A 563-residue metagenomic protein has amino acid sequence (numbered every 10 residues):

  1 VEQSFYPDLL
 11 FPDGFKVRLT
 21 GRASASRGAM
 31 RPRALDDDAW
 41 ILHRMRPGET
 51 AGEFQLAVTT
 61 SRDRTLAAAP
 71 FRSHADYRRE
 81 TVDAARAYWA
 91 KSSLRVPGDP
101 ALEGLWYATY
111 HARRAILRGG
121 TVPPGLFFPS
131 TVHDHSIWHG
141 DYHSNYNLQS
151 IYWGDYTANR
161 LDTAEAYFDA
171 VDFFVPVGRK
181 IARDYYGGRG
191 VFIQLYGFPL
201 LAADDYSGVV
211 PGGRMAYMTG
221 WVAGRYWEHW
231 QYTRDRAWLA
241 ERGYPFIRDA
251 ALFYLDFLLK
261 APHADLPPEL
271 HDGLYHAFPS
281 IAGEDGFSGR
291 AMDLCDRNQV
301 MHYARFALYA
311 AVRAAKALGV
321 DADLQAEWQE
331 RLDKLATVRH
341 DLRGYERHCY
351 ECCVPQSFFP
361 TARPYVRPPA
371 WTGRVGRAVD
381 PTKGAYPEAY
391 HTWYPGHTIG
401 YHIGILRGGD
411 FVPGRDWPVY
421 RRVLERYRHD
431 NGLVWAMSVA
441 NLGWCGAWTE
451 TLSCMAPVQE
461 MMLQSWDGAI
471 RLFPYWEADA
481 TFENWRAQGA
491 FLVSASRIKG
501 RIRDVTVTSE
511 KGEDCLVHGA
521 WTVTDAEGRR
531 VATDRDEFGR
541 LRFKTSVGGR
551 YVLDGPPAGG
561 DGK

Functional and structural regions predicted by a protein language model:
V1-D141, L161, V171-K180, T545-K563: Acidic/polar, glycine-enriched structural segments that form the non-catalytic walls/loops of the carbohydrate-binding
S92-V132, K180-S207, H340-L342, Q356-F359 (+1 more regions): Low-complexity, Ser/Thr/Pro/Gly-enriched N-terminal "stalk/linker" regions
R113-V122, I137-Y142, T163, P176-I181 (+3 more regions): Secretory-pathway/luminal and periplasmic proteins that interact with or process carbohydrate-rich
G120-S136, R179-Y186, L259-I281, L342-V354 (+3 more regions): Glycine- and aromatic-rich loop/turn segments at beta-sheet edges
L126-D141, R189-E241, L255-W328: The feature captures the catalytic groove of carbohydrate-active enzymes
F128, A166-D169, L239-R248, L266-S280 (+2 more regions): Beta-strand segments within the central parallel beta-sheet cores of soluble alpha/beta enzyme folds
S144-K180, L201, M215-R236, E241-P245 (+2 more regions): Active-site core of glycosidic bond-cleaving carbohydrate-active enzymes
R421-G562: Non-catalytic C-terminal accessory modules of carbohydrate-active enzymes
